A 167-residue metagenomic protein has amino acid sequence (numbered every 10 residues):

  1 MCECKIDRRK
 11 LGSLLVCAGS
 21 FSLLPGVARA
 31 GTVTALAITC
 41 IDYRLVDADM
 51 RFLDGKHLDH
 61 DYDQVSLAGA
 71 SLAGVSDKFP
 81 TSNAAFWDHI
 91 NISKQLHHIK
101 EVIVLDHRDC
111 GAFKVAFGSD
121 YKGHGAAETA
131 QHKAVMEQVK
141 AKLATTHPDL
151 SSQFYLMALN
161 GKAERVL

Functional and structural regions predicted by a protein language model:
C2-G19, P25: N-terminal secretory signal peptides and thylakoid transit peptides that target proteins across membranes
C2-I6, A30-T34, Y43-D47, A84 (+2 more regions): Catalytic cores of secreted/periplasmic or lumenal enzymes
L14-A18, A30-N83, M157-A163: Short, conserved "active-site rim" segments that organize catalytic pockets and cofactor/ligand binding
G26-V27, F52, S119: Residue-level detector of alpha-helical recognition elements and their boundaries
C40, H107, H132: Histidine-centered active-site/metal-ligand motif
H60-G123: Short HxH-centered metal-ligating active-site micro-motif
